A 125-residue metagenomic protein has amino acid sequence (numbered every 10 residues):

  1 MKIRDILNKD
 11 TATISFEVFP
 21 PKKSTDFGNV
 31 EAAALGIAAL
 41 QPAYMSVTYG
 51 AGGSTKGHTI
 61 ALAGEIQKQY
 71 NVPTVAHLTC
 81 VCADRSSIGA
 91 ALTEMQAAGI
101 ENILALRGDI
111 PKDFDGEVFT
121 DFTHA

Functional and structural regions predicted by a protein language model:
M1-F16, K23: N-terminal amphipathic alpha-helix/helix-capping segment at the start of soluble metabolic enzymes
K9-T13, Q41-Y44, Y70-T74, G99-E101: Short, well-ordered coil/turn segments that N-cap beta-strands
I14-P20, M45-V47, T74-L78, I103-A105: Hydrophobic faces of well-ordered beta-strands that scaffold small-molecule active sites in alpha/beta enzyme cores
P21-T25, A51-K56, V81-D84, P111: Short, small-residue-enriched loops and turns at beta-alpha junctions that line or gate enzyme active sites
A32-T48: Catalytic domains of carbohydrate-active enzymes, especially glycoside hydrolases
G53-H77, F122-A125: Alpha-helix-loop-beta-strand connector modules within alpha/beta enzyme cores
C80-A97: Glycine-rich anion/phosphate-binding loops
N102-A125: Conserved anion-binding
